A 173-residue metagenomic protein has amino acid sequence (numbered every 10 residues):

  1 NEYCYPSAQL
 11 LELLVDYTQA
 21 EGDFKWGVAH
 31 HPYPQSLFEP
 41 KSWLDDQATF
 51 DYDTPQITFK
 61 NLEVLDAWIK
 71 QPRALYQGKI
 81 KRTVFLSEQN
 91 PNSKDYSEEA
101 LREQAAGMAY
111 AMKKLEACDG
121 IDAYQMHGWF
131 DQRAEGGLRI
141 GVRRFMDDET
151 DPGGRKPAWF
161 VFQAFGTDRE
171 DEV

Functional and structural regions predicted by a protein language model:
N1-E98: Noncatalytic carbohydrate-binding groove/subsite architecture in carbohydrate-active enzymes
F50, Y96-M112, E116-V173: Aromatic-rich peripheral "rim/lid" segments of glycoside hydrolase catalytic domains that contact and position glycan
